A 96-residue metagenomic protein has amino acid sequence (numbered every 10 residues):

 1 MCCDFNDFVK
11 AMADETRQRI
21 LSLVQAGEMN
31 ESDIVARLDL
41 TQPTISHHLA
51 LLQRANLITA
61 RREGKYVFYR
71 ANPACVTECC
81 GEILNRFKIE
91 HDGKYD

Functional and structural regions predicted by a protein language model:
M1-D4, A26, P73-D96: Amphipathic alpha-helical dimerization/coiled-coil segments that flank or bridge DNA-binding/regulatory modules
C3-P43, K65-C75: N-terminal helix-turn-helix DNA-binding core of bacterial DNA-binding proteins
R17, H48, N56, G64: Conserved phosphate-binding and hydrolysis motifs of nucleotide-dependent enzymes
S22, L49-A50: Core alpha-helical elements of the protein kinase catalytic domain, predominantly the helix directly N-terminal
A36, H47, Q53-R54: Alpha-helical residues within the helix-turn-helix
L40-P43, A55, I89-E90: Juxtamembrane/interface motifs at transmembrane-helix termini
S46-H48, F87-K88: Short alpha-helical linear motifs
Q53-E63, R70: Beta-hairpin "wing" of winged helix-turn-helix
